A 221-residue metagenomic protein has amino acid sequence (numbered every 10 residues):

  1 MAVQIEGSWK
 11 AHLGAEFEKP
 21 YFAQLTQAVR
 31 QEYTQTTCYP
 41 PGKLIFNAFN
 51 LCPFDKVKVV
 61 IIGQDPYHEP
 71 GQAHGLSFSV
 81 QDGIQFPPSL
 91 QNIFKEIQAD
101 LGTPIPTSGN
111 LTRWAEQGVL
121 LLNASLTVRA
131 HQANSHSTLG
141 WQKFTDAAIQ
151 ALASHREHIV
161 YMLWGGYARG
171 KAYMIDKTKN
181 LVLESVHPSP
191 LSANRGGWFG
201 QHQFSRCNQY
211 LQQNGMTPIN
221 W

Functional and structural regions predicted by a protein language model:
M1-L13: Generic N-terminal amphipathic, Lys/Arg-enriched alpha-helix
V3, A15-V160, Y167-G170, I175 (+4 more regions): A polyanion-binding, active-site-adjacent surface
W198: C-terminal substrate-binding/active-site "lid" region of AdoMet-derived donor-dependent transferases
